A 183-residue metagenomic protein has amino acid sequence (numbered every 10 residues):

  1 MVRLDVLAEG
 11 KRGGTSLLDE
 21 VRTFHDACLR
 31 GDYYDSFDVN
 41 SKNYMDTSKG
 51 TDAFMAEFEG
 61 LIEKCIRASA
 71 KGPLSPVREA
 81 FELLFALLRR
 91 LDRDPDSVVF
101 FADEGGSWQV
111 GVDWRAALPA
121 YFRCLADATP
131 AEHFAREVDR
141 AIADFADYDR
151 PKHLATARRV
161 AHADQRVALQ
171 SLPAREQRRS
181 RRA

Functional and structural regions predicted by a protein language model:
V2-A183: Eukaryote-biased, non-catalytic alpha-solenoid scaffold regions
